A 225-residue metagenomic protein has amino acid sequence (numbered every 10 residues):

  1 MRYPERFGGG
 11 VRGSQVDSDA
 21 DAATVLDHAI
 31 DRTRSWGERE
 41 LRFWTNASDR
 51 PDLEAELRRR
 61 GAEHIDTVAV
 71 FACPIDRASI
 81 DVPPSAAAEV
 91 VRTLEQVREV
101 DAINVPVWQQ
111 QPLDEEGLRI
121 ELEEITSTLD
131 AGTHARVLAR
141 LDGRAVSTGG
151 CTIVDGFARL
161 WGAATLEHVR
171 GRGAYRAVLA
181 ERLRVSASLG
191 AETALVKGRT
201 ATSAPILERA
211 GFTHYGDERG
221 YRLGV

Functional and structural regions predicted by a protein language model:
M1-W36, D49-R50, S127: N-terminal charged segments
Y3-G13, I153-W161, R170: A conserved beta-turn-beta hairpin within the catalytic core of GNAT-like acetyltransferases that forms part
A22-D31, T165-E167, G171-S188, P205 (+1 more regions): Conserved acetyl-CoA-binding loop-helix of GNAT-fold acetyltransferases
A22-V97, Q109, V196, R219-G224: Acyl-donor-binding surface of acyltransferase catalytic domains
L57, L207, F212: Conserved active-site tyrosine of GNAT-family acetyltransferases
I103-E115: Helix-loop element at the rim of GNAT/NAT acetyltransferase active sites that forms part of the acceptor-substrate
L113-H168, G216: A conserved beta-strand-loop-helix scaffold within acyl/acetyltransferase catalytic domains
